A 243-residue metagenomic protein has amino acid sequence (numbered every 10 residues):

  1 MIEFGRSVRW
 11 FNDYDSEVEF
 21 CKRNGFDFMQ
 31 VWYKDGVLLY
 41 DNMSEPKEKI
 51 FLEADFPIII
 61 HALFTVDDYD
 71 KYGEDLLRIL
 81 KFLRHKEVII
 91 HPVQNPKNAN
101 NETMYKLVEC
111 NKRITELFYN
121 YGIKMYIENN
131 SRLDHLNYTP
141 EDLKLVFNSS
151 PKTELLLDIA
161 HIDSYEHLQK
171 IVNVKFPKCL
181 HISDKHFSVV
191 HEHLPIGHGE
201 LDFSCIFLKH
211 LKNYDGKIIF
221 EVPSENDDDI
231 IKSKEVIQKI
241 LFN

Functional and structural regions predicted by a protein language model:
M1-E3, D15-K22, Y69, L77-K86 (+4 more regions): Histidine-acidic metal/acid-base catalytic patches
M1-K81, N243: N-terminal pre-domain/capping segments
S7-F11, W32-G36, H61-T65, V93-N95 (+4 more regions): Active-site beta-loop-alpha junctions enriched in small/polar residues
F26, P57, K124, E154 (+1 more regions): Hydrophobic "anchor" residues on beta-strands that sit immediately upstream of conserved functional sites
V37-K49, K97-N111: Active-site-adjacent beta->alpha loops and helix N-cap segments on the catalytic face of soluble alpha/beta enzymes
P46-H61, C110-F118, V146-S150, F203-L211: Alpha-helix-loop-beta-strand connector modules within alpha/beta enzyme cores
L83-N101, Y126-S131: Active-site groove signature of glycoside hydrolases
Y105-R132, D228, K234-K239: Catalytic cores of phosphodiester-bond-cleaving enzymes
